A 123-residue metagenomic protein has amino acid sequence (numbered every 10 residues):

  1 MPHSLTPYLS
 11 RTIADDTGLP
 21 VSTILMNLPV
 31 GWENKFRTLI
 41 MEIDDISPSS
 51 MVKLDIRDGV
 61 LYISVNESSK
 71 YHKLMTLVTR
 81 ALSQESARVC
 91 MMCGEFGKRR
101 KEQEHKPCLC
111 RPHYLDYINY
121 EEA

Functional and structural regions predicted by a protein language model:
M1-T76: Long, charged N-terminal interaction/targeting segments
S4-L5, I118-E121: Extended, charged helical/alpha-beta scaffold domains that provide interaction surfaces
T79-A81, S86: Detector for the mature cores of small, proteolytically processed and post-translationally modified peptide effectors
Q84, M92-E95, N119: Catalytic-core loop-and-flanking beta/alpha module that positions acidic residues for ribose/phosphate chemistry
S86-V89, G97, Q103-K106: Short metal-coordination and nucleic-acid-contact micro-motifs, chiefly zinc-binding Cys/His arrays
C90-C93, C110: Short cysteine-rich clusters marking metal-coordination/redox-active sites
F96-K101, L115-I118: Short functional micro-motifs and their immediate structural scaffolds
E104-D116: Cysteine-rich micro-motifs
